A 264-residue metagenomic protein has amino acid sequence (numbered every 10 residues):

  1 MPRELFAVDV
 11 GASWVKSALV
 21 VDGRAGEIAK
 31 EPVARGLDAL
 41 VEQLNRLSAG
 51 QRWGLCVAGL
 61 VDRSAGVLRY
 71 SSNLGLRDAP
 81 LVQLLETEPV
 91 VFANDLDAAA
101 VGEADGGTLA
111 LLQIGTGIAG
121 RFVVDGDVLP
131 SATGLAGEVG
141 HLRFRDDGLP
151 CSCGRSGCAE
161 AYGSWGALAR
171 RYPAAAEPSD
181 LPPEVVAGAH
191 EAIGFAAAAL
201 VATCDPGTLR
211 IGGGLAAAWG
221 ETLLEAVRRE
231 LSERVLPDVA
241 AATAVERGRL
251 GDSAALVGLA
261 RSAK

Functional and structural regions predicted by a protein language model:
M1-W53, V61-A65, L85-T87, G102-A110 (+2 more regions): ATP-binding/phosphotransfer module of carbohydrate and carboxylate kinases, centering on a glycine-rich
D9, G54-A58, A93, A110-G117 (+1 more regions): Short beta-strand segments
K30-E31, L74, G134-L135: Residue-level structural signal for beta-strand termini and adjacent loop
G66-R77: A charged helix-plus-loop insertion that forms the helical arch/lid used to bind and gate nucleic-acid substrates
P89-D95: General beta-strand structural signal in soluble alpha/beta enzymes
D97, G117, A216: Catalytic metal-binding/acid-base residues of hydrolase active sites
A98-A104, A119-F122, L142: Adenylate-forming
L135-F144: Short, intrinsically disordered, charge-biased short linear motifs at domain edges
